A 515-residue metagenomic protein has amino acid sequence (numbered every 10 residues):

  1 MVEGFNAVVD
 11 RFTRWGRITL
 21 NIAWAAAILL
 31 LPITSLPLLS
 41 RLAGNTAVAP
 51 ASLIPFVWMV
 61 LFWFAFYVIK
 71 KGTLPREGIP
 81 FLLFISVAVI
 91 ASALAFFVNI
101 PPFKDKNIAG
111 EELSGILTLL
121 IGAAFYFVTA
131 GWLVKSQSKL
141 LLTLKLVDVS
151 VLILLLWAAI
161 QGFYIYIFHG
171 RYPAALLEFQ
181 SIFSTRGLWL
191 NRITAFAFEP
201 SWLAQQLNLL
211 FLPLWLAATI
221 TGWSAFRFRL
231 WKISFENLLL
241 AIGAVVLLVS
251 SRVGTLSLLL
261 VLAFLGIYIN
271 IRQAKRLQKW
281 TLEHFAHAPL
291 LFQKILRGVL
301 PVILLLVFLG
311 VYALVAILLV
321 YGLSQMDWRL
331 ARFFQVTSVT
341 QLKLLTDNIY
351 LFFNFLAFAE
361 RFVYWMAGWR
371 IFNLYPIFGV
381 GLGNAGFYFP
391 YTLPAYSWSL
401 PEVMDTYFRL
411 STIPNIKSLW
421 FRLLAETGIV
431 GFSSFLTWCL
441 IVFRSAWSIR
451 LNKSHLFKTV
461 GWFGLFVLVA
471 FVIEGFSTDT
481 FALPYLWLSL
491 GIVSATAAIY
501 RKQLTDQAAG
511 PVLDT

Functional and structural regions predicted by a protein language model:
M1-I100, V134, S138-L141, K145 (+5 more regions): Transmembrane signal-anchor hairpin modules in multi-pass inner-membrane enzymes, especially those that act on
L29-L42, L248-S250, G254, S418-T427 (+1 more regions): Membrane helix-loop boundary segments at the extracytoplasmic
S35-L42, K104-D105, S181-A197, V363 (+1 more regions): Juxtamembrane membrane-water interface segments that cap and precede transmembrane helices
A49-W58, K104-G131, L141: Aromatic-anchored transmembrane helix interface
S86-V89, L120-V128, L141-L190, T194-H287 (+4 more regions): Alpha-helical transmembrane segments of multi-pass inner-membrane proteins
L156, G162-Y166, V249, L262-F352 (+4 more regions): A membrane-periplasm/extracellular boundary helix in multi-pass inner-membrane enzymes that assemble envelope glycans
I269-I271, E426-V469: Hydrophobic transmembrane alpha-helices and their immediate junctions
L351-L374, F378-T427: Long extracytoplasmic/lumenal interhelical loops at the membrane interface of multi-pass membrane proteins
